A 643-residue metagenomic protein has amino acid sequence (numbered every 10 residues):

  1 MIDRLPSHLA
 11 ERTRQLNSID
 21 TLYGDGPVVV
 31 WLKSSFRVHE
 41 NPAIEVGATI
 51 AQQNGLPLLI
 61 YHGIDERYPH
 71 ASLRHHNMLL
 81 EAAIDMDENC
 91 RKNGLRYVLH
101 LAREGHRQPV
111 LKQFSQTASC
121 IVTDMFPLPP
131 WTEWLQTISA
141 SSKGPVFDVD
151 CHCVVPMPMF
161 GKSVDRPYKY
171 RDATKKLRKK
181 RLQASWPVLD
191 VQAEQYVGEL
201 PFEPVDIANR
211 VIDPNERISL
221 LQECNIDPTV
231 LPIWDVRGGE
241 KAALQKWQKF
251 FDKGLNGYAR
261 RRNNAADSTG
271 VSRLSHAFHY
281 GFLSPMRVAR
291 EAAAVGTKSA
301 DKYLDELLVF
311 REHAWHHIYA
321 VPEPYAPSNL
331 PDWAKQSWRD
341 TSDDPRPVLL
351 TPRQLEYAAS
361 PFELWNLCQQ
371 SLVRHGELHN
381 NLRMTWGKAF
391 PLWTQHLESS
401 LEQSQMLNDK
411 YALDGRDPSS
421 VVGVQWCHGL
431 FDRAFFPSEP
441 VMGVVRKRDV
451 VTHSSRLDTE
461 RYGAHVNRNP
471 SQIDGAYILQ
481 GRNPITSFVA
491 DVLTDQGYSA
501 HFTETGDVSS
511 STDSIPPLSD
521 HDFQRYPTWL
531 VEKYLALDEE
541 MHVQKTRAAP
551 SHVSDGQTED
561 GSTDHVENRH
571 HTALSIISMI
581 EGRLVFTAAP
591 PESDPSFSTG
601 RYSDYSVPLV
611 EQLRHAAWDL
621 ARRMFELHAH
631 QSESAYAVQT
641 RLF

Functional and structural regions predicted by a protein language model:
M1-V28, S34: N-terminal regions that are enriched for targeting/export leaders and immediately downstream pro/stem segments
G24-N54: N-terminal catalytic cores of NTP/NDP-binding nucleotidyl/phosphoryl-transfer enzymes
V46-L59, E66-C120, L128, T132: N-terminal Rossmann-like or analogous alpha/beta NTP/dinucleotide-binding catalytic cores that position adenine
R96-T229, V424-Q425: Beta-rich, aromatic/charged-enriched effector core domains that present basic-aromatic interfaces for binding
S163-N329, R461-R468: Glycine/tryptophan-enriched, flexible segments
N264-E460: Active-site-proximal binding-pocket segments
T486: N-terminal Rossmann-fold NAD(P) dinucleotide-binding loop
Y636-F643: Short acidic, low-complexity intrinsically disordered linear motifs used for protein-protein interactions
